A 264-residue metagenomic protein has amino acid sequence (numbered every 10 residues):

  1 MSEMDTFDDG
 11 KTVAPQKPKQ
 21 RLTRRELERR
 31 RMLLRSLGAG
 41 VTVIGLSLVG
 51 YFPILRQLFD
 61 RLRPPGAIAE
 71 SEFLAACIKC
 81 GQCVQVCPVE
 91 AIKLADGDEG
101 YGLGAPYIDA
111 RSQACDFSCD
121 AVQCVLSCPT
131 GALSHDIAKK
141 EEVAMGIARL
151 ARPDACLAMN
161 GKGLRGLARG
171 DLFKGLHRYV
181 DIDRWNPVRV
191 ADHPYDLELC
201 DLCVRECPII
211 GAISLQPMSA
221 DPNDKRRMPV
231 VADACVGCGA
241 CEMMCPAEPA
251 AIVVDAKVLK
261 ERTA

Functional and structural regions predicted by a protein language model:
S2-A264: Non-ligating segments of multi-cofactor redox enzymes
